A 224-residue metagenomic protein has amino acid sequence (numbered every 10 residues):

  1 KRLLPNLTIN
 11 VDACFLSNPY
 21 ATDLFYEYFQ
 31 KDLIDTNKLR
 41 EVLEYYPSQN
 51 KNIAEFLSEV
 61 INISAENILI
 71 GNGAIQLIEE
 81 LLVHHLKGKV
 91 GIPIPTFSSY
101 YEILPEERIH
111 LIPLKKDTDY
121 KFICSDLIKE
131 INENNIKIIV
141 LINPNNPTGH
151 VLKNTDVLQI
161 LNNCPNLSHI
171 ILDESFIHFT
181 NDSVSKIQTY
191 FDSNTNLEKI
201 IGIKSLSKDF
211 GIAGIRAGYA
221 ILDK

Functional and structural regions predicted by a protein language model:
K1-S48, E59, N134-N135: N-terminal "arm"/small-domain region of PLP-dependent enzymes with the aminotransferase-like
P5-I9, N62-I70, K224: Short, surface-exposed acidic
S17-Y20, I75, S207: Short, glycine/serine-rich, charged loops/turns that create anion-binding and catalytic segments at active sites
Y20, F179, F210: Conserved A-loop
T22-Y26, S183-V184, G214-R216: Short aromatic-enriched loop/helix-cap "lid" or pocket-rim segments at secondary-structure transitions that line
R40-P165, F176-L197, I201: Conserved core of the PLP fold type I
I170-S175: Short beta-strand/loop segment that forms part of the nucleotide-sugar
T195-K224: Active-site PLP attachment segment
